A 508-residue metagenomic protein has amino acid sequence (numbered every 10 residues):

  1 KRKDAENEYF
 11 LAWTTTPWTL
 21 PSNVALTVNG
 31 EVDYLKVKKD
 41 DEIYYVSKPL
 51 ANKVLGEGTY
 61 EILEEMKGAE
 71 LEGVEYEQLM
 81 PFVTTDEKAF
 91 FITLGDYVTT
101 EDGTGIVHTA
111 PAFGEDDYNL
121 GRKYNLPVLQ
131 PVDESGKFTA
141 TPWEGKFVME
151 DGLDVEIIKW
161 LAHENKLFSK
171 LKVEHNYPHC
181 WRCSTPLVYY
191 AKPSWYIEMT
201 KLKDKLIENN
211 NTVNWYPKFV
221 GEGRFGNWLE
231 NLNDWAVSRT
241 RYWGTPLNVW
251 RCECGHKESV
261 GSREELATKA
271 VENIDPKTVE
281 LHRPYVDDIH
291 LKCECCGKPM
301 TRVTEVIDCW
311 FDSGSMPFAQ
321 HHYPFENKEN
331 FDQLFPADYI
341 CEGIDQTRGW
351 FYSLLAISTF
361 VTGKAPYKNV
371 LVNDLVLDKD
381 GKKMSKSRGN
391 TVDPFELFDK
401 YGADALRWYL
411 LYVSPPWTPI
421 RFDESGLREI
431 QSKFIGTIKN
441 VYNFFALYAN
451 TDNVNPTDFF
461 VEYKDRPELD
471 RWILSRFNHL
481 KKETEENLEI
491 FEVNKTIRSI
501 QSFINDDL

Functional and structural regions predicted by a protein language model:
K1-P21, L35, G73-E75, F82-V83 (+8 more regions): Residue patterns forming the tRNA-binding/recognition surfaces of aminoacyl-tRNA synthetases and related DALR
W18-E31, V37, A51-L55, D117-L126 (+3 more regions): Short active-site loop/helix that positions an aromatic residue
A25, V32-I106, E115: Protease-associated
L63-Y97, T185-E208, G297-F325: Conserved oxyanion/phosphate-binding beta-strand-loop segments in alpha/beta enzyme cores
Y124-G136, R241-W243, G261, E265-P419: Alpha-helical recognition segments enriched in aromatics with Gly/Pro capping that present substrate-recognition
T245, V370, A446-Y463: Short, glycine/acidic-rich hinge or "gate" loops at secondary-structure transitions that mediate conformational
